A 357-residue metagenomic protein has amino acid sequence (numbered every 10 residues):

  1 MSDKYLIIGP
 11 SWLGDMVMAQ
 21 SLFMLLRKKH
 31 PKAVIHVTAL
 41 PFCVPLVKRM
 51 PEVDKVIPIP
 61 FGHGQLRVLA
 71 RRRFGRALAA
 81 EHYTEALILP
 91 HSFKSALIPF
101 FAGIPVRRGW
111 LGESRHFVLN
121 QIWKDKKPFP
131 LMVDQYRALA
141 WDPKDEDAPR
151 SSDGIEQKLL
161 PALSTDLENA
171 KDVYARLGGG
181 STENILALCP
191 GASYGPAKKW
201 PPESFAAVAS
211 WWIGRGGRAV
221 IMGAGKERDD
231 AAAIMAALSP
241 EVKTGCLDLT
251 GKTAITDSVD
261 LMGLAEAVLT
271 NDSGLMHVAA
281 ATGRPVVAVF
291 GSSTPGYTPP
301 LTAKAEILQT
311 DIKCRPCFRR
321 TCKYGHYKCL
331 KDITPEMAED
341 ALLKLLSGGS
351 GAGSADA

Functional and structural regions predicted by a protein language model:
M1-A357: Catalytic machinery of carbohydrate-active enzymes, primarily nucleotide-sugar-dependent glycosyltransferases
